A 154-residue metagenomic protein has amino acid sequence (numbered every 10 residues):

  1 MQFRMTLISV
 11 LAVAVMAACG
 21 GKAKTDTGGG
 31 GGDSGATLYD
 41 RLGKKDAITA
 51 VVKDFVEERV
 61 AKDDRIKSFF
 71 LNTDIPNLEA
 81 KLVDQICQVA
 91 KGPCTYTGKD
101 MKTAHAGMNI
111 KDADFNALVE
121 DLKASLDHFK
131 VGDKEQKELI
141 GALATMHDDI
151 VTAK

Functional and structural regions predicted by a protein language model:
M1-I8: Bacterial N-terminal signal peptides that target proteins for export
L11-V13: Repetitive helical segments and hydrophobic/amphipathic motifs
V15-A18: C-terminal motif of bacterial Sec signal peptides marking the signal peptidase cleavage site
G20-A23: Bacterial signal peptide processing site
D26-K44: Short, low-complexity N-terminal intrinsically disordered segments enriched in polar/charged residues
G30-A36, T49-D127, D133, L139-I140 (+1 more regions): Heme-based O2/NO sensor domains and their adjacent alpha-helical segments, primarily globin folds but also including
A144-K154: Short terminal or interdomain "cap/linker" segment that borders an active site or interface and mediates
